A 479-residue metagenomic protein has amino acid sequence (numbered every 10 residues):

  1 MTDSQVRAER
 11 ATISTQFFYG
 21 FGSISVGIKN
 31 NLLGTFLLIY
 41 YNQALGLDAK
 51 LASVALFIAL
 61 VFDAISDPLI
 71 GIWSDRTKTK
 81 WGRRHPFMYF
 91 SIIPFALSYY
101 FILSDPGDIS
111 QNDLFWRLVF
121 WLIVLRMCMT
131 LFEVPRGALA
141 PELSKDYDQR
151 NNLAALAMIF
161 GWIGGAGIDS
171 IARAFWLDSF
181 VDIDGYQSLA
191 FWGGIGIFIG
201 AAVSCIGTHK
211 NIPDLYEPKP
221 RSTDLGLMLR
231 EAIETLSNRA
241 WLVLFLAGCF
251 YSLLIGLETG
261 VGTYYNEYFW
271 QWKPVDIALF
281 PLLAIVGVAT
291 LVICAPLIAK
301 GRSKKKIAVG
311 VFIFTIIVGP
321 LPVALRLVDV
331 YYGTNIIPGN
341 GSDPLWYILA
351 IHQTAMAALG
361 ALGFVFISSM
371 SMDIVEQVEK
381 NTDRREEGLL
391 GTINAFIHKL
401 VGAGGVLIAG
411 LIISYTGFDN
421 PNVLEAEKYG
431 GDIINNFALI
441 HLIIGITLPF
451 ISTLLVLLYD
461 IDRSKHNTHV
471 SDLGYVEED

Functional and structural regions predicted by a protein language model:
T2-D479: Membrane-embedded alpha-helical bundles of multi-pass transporters/translocases, especially carrier/permease families
